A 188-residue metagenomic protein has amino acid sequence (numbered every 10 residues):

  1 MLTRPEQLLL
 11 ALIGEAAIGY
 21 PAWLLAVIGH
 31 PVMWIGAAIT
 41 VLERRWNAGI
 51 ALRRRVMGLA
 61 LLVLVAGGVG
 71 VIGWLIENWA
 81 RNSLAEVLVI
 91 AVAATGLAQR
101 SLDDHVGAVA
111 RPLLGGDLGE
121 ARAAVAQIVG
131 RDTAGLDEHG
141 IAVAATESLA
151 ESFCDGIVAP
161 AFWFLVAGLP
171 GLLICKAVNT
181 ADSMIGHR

Functional and structural regions predicted by a protein language model:
M1-I174, V178, G186-R188: Hydrophobic alpha-helical transmembrane segments
S183: Solvent-exposed interhelical
